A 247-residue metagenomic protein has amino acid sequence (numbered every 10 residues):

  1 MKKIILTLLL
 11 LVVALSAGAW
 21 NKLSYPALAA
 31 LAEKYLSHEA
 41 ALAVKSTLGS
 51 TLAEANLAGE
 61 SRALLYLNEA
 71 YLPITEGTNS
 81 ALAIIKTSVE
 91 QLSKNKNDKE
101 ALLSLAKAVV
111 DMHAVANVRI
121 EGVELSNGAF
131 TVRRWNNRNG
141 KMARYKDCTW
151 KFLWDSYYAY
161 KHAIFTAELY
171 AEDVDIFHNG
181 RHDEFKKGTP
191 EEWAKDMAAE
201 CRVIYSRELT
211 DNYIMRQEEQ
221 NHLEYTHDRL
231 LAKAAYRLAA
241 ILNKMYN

Functional and structural regions predicted by a protein language model:
M1-I4: Positively charged n-region of N-terminal signal peptides that target proteins for export
L6-L9: Sec-dependent N-terminal signal peptides
A14-S16: N-terminal signal peptide c-region/cleavage motif recognized by signal peptidases
G18-A106, E121-N247: N-terminal, motif-rich segments that launch catalysis or mediate targeting to/interaction with membranes, typified by
K107-V118: Histidine-centered catalytic micro-motifs
